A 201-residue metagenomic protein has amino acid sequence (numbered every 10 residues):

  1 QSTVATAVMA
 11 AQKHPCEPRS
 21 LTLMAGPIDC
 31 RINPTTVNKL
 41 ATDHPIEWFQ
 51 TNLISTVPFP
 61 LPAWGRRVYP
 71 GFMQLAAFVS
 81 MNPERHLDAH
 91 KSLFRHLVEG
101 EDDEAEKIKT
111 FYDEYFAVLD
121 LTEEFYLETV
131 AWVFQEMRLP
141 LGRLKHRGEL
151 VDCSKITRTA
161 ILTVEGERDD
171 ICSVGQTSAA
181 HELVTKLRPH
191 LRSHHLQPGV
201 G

Functional and structural regions predicted by a protein language model:
S2-V4: Catalytic nucleophile loop
T6-E124: Alpha/beta-hydrolase-fold enzymes
P15-C16, C153-R158, V184-P189: Short, conserved loop/helix-junction motifs that constitute active-site signature segments in enzyme catalytic cores
F134-C153: Active-site nucleophile elbow and catalytic-triad environment of alpha/beta-hydrolase enzymes
I156-T157, L162-E165, D169: Short beta-strand/loop motif that positions the catalytic acidic residue of the alpha/beta-hydrolase fold
R168, R192-G201: Histidine-bearing beta->alpha loop at or near hydrolase active sites
D170-A179: Conserved alpha/beta-hydrolase "acid-adjacent" motif
